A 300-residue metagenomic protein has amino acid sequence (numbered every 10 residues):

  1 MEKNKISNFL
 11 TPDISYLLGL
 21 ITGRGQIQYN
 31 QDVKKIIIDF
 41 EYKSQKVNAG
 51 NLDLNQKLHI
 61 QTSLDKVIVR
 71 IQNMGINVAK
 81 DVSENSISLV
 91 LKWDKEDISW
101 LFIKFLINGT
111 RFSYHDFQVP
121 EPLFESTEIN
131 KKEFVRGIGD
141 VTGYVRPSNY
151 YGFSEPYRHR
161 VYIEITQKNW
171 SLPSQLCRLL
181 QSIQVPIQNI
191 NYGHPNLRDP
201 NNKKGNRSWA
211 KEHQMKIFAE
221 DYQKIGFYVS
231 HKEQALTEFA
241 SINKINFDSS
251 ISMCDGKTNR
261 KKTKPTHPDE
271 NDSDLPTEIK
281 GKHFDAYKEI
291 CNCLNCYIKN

Functional and structural regions predicted by a protein language model:
M1-N300: Internal intein/HINT superfamily modules and their associated LAGLIDADG
